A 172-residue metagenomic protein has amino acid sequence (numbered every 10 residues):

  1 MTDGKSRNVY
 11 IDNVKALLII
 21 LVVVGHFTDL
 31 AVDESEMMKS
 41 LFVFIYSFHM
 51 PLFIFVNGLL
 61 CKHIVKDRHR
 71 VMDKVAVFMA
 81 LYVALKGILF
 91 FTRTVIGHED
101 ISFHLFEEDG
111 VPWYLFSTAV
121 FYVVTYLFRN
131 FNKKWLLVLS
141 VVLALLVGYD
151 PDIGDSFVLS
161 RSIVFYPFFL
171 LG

Functional and structural regions predicted by a protein language model:
M1-V9: Short, Lys/Arg-rich, polar N-terminal cytosolic tail immediately upstream of the first transmembrane signal-anchor
V9-H63, F78-G87: Functionally critical transmembrane alpha-helices in membrane proteins and complexes, commonly lining
E34-K39, R93-L105, V120-F128, L146-I153: Short juxtamembrane and helix-loop transition motifs at transmembrane-helix boundaries in membrane proteins
M38-M50, S102-F116, P151-F168: Interfacial loop-to-helix transition and helix-capping segments at the boundaries of transmembrane helices
V56, V75-I88, L115-L127, I163 (+1 more regions): Hydrophobic, lipid-facing residues on alpha-helical transmembrane segments of integral membrane proteins
C61-V75, H98-F103: Membrane-helix interface linkers and caps
L127-G172: Aromatic-enriched alpha-helical transmembrane segments of multi-pass intramembrane proteins
